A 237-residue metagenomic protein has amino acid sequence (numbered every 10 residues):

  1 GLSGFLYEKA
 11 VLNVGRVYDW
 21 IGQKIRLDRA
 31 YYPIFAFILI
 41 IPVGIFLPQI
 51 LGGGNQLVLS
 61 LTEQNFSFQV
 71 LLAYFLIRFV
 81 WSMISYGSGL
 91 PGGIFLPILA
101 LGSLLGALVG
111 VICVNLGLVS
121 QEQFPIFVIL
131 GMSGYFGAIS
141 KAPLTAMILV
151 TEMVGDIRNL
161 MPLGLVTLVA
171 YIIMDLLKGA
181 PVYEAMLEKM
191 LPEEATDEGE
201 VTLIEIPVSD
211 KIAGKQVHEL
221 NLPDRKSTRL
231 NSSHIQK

Functional and structural regions predicted by a protein language model:
G1-E193: Alpha-helical transmembrane segments and immediately membrane-proximal extracytoplasmic
G89, A142, D197-E200, K211 (+1 more regions): Short flexible coil/turn linkers enriched for glycine and charged/polar residues that connect secondary-structure
L160, S227-R229: Short, surface-exposed linear patches
K189-P207: Membrane-cytosol interface motif
E205-S227: C-terminal accessory/binding modules appended to enzymatic or scaffolding proteins
L230-K237: Single conserved hydrophobic/aromatic residue that forms the stacking wall/gate of nucleotide- or nucleobase-binding
